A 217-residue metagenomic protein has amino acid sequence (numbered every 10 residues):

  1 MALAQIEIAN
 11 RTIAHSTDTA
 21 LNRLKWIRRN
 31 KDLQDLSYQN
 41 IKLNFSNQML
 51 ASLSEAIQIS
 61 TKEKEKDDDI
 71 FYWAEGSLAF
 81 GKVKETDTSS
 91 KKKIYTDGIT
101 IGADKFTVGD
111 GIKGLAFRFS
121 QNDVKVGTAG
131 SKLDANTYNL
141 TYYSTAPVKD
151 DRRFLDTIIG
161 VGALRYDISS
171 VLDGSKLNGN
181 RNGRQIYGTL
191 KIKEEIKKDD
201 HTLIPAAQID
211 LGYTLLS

Functional and structural regions predicted by a protein language model:
M1-E7, R11, T19, D67-S217: Membrane translocator/pore-forming domains, dominated by Gram-negative outer-membrane beta-barrels
M1-S77, I101: Long, low-complexity, polar and repeat-rich extracellular regions of very large Gram-negative surface proteins
